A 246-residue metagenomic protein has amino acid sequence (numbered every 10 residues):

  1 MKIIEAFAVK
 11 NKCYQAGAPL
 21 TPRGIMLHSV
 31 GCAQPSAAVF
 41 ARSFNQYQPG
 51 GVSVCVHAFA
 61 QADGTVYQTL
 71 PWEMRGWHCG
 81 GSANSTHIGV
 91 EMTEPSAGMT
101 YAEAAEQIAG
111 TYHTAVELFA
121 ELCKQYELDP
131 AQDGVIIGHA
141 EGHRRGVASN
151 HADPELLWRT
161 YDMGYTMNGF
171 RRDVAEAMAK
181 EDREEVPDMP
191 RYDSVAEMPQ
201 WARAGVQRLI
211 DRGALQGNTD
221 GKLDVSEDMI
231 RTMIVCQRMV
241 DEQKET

Functional and structural regions predicted by a protein language model:
M1-N84: N-terminal catalytic cores of peptidoglycan-degrading enzymes
K2-A8, Q15-P19, P95-M189: Basic/polar, cationic surfaces and motifs that engage anionic cell-wall and phosphate/carboxylate ligands
L20, A83, A104-Y112, V116 (+3 more regions): Solvent-exposed, acidic/flexible segments
C32, M92-A97: Short connector loops/turns at beta-strand edges and beta->alpha or beta->beta junctions
V54-C55, G110-E121, G169, Q200-A204 (+1 more regions): Extracytoplasmic/secreted proteins, especially bacterial periplasmic and envelope-associated proteins
P71, A120-E127, A175, A179 (+3 more regions): Sec-exported extracytoplasmic/periplasmic mature domains
G81-T93: Short coil-to-beta-strand
E185-T246: Short, solvent-exposed alpha-helical surface patches in non-cytosolic proteins
